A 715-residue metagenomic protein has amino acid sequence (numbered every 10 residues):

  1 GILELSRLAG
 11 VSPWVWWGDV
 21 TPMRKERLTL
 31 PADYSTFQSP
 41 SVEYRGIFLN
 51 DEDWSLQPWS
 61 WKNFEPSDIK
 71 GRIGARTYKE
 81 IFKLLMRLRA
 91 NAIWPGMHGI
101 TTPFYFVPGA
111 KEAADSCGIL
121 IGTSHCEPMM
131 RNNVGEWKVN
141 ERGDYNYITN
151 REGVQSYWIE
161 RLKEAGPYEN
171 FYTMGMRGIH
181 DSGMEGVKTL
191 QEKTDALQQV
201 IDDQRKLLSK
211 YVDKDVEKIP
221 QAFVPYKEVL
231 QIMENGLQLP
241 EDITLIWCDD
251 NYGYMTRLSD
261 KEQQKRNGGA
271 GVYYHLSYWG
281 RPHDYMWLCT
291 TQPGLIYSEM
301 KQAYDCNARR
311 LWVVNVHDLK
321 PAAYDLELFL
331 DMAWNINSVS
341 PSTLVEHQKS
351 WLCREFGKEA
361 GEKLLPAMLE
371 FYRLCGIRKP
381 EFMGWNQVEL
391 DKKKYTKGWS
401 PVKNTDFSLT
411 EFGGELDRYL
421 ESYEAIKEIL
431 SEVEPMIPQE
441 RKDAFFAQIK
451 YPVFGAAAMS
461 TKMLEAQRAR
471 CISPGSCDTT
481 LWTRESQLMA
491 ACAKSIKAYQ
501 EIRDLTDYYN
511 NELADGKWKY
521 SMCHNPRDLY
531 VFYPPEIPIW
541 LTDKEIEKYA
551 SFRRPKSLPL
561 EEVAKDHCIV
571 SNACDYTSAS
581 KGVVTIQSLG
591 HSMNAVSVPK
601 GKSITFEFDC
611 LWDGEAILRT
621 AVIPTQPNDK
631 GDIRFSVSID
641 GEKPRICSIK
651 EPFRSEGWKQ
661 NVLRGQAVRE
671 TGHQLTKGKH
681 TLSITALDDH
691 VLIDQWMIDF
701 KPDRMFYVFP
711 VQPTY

Functional and structural regions predicted by a protein language model:
G1-I148, G166, A222-P225, G236-G253 (+4 more regions): Feature activates predominantly on carbohydrate-active enzymes
T21-L30, Y105, A113-S116, N140-N267 (+2 more regions): Gly/Pro-rich turn-and-neighbor structural signature
R24, Q348-N525, V622: C-terminal non-catalytic alpha-helical accessory regions
D51-D53, M97-I100, H125, M176-H180 (+10 more regions): Short, flexible loop/turn elements at secondary-structure junctions
P58-D68, A92-G96, N140-D144, I179-Q191 (+4 more regions): Glycine- and acidic
M86, N91-W94, T101-F104, G109 (+3 more regions): Structured mid-domain segments that build the active-site/substrate or prosthetic-cofactor binding neighborhood
G96, H125-E127, R131-M176, G183 (+10 more regions): Hydrophobic targeting/anchoring helices
L529, E536-Y715: Extracytoplasmic
